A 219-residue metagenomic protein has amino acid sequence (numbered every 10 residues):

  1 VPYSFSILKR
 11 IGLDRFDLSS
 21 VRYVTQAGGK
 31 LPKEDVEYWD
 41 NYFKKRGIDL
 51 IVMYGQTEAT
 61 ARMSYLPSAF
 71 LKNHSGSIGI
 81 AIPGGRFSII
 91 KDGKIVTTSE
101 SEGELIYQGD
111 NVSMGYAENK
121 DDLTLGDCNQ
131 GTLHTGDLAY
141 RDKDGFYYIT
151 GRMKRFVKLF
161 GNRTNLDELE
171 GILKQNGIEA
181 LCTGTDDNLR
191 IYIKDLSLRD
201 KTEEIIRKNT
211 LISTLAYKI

Functional and structural regions predicted by a protein language model:
K9-N73, R86: Gly/Ser/Thr-rich phosphate-binding loop
L13, A69, I82, I90 (+3 more regions): Catalytic cores of nucleotide-enabled group-transfer and carboxylate-activating enzymes in metabolic and assembly-line
Q26-G29, Q56, Q108-D110, F160-N162: Glycine-rich beta-strand-to-loop/alpha-helix junction loops that act as flexible
F70-S77, T124-C128: Short, P/G- and charge-enriched loop/turn segments at secondary-structure junctions
I80-G84, K94-G126, T164: Conserved ATP/PPi-binding loop(s) of AMP-dependent carboxylate-activating enzymes
K91-K94, K143-D144: Residue-level recognition of short loop/turn positions
G109, M114-G115, D122, G136-A216: AMP-binding/adenylate-forming catalytic core of the ANL superfamily
